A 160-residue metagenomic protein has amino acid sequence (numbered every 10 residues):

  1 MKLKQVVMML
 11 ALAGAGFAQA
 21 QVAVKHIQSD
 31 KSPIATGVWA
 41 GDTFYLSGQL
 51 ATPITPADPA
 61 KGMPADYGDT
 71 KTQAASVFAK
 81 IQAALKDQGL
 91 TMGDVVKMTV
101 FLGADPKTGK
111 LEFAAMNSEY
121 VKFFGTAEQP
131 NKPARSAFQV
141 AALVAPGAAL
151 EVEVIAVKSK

Functional and structural regions predicted by a protein language model:
L3-A79, A83-K160: N-terminal presequence-like segments and the immediate start of the first folded domain
